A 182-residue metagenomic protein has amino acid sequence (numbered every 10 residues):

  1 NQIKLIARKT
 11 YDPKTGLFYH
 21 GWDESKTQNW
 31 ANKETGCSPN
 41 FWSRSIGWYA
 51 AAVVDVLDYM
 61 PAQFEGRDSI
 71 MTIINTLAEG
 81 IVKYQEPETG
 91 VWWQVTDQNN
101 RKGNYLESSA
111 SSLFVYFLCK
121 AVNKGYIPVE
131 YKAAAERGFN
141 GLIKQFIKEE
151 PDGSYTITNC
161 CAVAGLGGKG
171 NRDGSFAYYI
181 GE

Functional and structural regions predicted by a protein language model:
N1, W48-G66, S112-I127, E182: Well-ordered alpha-helical scaffold segments within catalytic/enzyme domains
Q2-Y19, D23-N29, M71-T89, A134-D152: Long, well-ordered core segments of solenoidal/helical folds
I3-A7, G47, V54, K132 (+1 more regions): Extracellular glycan-targeting catalytic surfaces
D12-G16, Y59-G66, E86-W92, K124-V129 (+1 more regions): Surface-exposed helix-capping loop/turn segments at secondary-structure junctions
S25-P39, W93-G103, G174-G181: Acidic/His metal-coordination segments adjacent to aromatic residues that form catalytic metal sites in metalloenzymes
E34-W48, G66-I73, L106: Short, contiguous, pocket-lining structural segments that sit at or immediately flank catalytic/ligand-binding sites
A50-N99, G103: Oxyanion-binding "anion nests"
G103-L106, A110, V115, A121-E182: CBM-like carbohydrate-recognition segments
